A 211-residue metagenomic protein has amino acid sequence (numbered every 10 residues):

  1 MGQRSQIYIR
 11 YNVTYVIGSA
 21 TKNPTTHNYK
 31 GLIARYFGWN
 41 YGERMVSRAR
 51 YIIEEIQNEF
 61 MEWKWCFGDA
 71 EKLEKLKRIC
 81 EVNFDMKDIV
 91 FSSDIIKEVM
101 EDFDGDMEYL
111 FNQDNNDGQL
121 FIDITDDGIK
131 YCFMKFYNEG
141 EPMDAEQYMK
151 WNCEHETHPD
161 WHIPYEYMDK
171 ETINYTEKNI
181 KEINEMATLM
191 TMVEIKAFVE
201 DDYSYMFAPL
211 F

Functional and structural regions predicted by a protein language model:
M1, V13, N40-E43, G128: Short loop/turn segments at secondary-structure transitions that flank enzyme active sites
M1-R4, D114: A short catalytic or substrate-binding loop motif that flags glycine-/basic-rich loops and adjacent residues that bind
R4-I9, L120: Short beta-strand scaffold segments in enzyme catalytic cores
R10-Y15, Y29, I124-D127: Short acidic-glycine loop/turn motifs at beta-strand connectors
G18-V46, N138-E139: Short, solvent-exposed aromatic-acidic interface loops
A49: Nucleic-acid-processing active sites and adjacent nucleic-acid-binding tracks, predominantly divalent metal-dependent
I52-F211: Low-complexity intrinsically disordered segments
